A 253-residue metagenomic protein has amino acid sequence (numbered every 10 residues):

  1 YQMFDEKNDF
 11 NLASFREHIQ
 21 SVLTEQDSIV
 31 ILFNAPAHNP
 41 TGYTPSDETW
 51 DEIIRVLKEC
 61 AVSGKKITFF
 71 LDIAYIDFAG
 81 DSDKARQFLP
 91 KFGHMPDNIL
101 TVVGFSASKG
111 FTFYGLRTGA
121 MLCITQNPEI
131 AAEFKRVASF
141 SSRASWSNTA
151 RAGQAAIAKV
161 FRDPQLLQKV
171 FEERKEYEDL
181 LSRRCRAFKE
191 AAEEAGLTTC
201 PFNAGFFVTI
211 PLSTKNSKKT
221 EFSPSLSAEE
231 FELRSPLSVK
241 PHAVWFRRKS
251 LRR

Functional and structural regions predicted by a protein language model:
Y1-R253: PLP-dependent class I/II
